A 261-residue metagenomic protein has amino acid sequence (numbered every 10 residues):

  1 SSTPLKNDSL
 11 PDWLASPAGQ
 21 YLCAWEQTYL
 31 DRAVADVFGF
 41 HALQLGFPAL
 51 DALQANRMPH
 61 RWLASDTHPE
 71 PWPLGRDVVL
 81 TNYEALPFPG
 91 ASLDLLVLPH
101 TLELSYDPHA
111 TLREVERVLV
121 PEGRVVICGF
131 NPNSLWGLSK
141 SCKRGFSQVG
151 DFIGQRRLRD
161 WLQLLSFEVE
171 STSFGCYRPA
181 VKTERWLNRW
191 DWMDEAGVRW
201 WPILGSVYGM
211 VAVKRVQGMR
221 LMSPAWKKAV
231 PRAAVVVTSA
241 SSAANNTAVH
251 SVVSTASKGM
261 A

Functional and structural regions predicted by a protein language model:
S1-A35: Class I SAM-dependent methyltransferase Rossmann-like catalytic core, especially the SAM/SAH-binding loop
T28, R32-L86: Class I SAM-dependent methyltransferase SAM/SAH-binding core
E84-L96: A short acidic, Gly/Pro-enriched loop at the edge of an enzyme's catalytic core that lines a small-molecule cofactor
H109-R124: A short glycine-rich, Lys/Arg-flanked "PGG" loop and its adjoining helix->strand segment in the class I
R124-F152: Conserved class I S-adenosyl-L-methionine
V149-T172: Short alpha-helix
E170-D194, I203-G205: Conserved catalytic loop of SAM-dependent methyltransferase domains
W192-A261: C-terminal lobe and adjacent flexible extensions of AdoMet/dcAdoMet transferase-like proteins
